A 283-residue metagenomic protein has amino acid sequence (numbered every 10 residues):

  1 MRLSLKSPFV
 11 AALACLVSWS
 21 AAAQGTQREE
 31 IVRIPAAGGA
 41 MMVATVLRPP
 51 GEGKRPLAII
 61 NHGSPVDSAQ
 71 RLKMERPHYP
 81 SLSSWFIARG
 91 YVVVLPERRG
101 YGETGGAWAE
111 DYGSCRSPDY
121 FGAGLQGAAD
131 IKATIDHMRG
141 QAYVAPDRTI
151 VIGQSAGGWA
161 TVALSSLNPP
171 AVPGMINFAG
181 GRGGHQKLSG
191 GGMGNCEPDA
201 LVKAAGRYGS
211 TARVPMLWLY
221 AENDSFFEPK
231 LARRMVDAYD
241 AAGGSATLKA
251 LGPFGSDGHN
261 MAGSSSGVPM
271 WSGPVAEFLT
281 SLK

Functional and structural regions predicted by a protein language model:
Q24-G53: N-terminal cap/lid segment of alpha/beta-hydrolase-fold proteins
G53-R55, S64-G105, E228: Short substrate-entry loop that stabilizes the transition state in hydrolases
N61-G63, Y220: The conserved beta1-alpha1 loop
G113-A142: Alpha/beta-hydrolase active-site loop
Y143-Q154: Alpha/beta-hydrolase fold nucleophile elbow
G158-P169: Short glycine-enriched nucleophile-adjacent loop and the immediately C-terminal alpha-helix near the catalytic center
G174, G180-A242: The feature captures the conserved acid-bearing segment of alpha/beta-hydrolase catalytic domains
R233, A242-K283: C-terminal catalytic histidine-bearing segment of alpha/beta-hydrolase fold enzymes
